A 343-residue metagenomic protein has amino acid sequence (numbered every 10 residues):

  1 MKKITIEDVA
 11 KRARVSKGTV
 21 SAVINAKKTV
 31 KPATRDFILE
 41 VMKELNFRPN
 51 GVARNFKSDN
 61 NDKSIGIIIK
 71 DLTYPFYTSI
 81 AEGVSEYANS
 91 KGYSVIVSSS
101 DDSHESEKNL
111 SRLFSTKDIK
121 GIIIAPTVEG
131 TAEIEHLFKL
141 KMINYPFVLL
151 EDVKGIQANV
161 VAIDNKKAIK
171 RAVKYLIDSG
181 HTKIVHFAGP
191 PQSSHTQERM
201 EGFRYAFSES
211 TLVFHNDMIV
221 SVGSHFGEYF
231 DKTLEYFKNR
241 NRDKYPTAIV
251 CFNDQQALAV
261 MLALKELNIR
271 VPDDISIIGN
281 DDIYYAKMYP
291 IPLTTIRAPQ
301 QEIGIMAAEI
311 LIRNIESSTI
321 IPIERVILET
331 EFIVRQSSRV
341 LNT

Functional and structural regions predicted by a protein language model:
M1-N61, R339-N342: N-terminal helix-turn-helix DNA-binding module of bacterial transcription factors
K2-I4, K43-F76, I80-E82, K91 (+2 more regions): N-terminal helix-turn-helix/winged-helix DNA-binding helices and compositionally similar short basic alpha-helical
K17-S21, K57-T73, I123, Y175 (+1 more regions): Short beta-strand segments enriched in small/hydrophobic residues
I69-S79, V97-S106, V128, V161-R171 (+5 more regions): Hinge/beta->alpha junction and helix N-cap segments in small-molecule ligand-binding domains
E86-G130: Central regulatory/effector-binding core of bacterial HTH transcription factors
D102, A125-R171, Q255, D281-L293: Flexible loop/hinge segments that line or gate small-molecule binding clefts
T182-K183, F214-M218, V271-I277: Short acidic capping loops at alpha-helix termini that bridge into adjacent secondary structure
K232-T343: Flexible loop/turn connectors
